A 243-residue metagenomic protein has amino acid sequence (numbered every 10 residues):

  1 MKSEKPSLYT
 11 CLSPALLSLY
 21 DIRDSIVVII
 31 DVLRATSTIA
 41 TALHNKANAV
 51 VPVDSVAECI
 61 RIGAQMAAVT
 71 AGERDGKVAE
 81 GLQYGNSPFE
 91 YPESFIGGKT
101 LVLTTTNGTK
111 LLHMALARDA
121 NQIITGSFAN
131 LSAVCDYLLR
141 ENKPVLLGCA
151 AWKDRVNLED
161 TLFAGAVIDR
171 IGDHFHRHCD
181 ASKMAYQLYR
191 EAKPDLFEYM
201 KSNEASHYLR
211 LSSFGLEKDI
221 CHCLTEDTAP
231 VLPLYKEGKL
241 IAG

Functional and structural regions predicted by a protein language model:
K2-P6, T10-D24, V28-V32: Non-transmembrane, aqueous-exposed alpha-helical and coiled segments at domain scale
S7-Y9, S25-V28, N48-V50, A67-T70 (+5 more regions): Structural motif
T10-S18, A35-A47, A57-L101, T109 (+2 more regions): Residues that scaffold, gate, or flank divalent-cation-dependent active/transport sites
I30, R34-S37, D54-A57, T106 (+5 more regions): Conserved active-site and cofactor/substrate-binding residues in soluble primary-metabolism enzymes
Q83-Q122, E141, L158-G243: Long, charged alpha-helical interface segments
T105-N107, T125-F128, L147-A151: Short, structured patches in soluble enzyme cores that scaffold and shape functional sites
Y137-V145: Glycine-rich phosphate/diphosphate-binding loops that line cofactor/substrate pockets in enzymes
A150-D160: Phosphate/ribose-phosphate-bearing ligand recognition and processing surfaces, centered on ADP-ribose/NAD(+/P+) systems
